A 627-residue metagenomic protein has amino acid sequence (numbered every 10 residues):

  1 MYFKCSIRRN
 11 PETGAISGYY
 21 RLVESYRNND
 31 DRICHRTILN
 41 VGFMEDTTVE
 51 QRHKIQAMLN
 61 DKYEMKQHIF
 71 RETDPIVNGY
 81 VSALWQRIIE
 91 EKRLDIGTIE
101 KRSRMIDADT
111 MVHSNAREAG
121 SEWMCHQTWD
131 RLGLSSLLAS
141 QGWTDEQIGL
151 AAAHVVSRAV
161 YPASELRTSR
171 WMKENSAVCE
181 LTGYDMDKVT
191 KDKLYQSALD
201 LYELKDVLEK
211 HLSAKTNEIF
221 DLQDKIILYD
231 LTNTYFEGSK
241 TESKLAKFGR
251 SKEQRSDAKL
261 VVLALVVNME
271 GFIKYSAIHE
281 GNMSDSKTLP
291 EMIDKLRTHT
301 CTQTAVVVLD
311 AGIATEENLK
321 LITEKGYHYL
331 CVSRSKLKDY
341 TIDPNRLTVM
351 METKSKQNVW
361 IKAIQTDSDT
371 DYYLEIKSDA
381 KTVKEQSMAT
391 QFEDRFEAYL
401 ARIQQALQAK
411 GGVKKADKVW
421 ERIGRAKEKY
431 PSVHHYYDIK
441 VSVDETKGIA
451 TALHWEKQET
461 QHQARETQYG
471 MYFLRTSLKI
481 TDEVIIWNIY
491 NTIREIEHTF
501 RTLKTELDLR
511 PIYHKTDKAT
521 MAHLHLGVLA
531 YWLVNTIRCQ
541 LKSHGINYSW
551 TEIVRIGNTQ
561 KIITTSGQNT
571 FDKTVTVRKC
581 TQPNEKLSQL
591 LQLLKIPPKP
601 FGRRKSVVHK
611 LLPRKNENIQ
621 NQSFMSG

Functional and structural regions predicted by a protein language model:
M1-I148: Conserved glycine(s) in the ABC-transporter nucleotide-binding domain "signature"
Y2-K4, E12, G18-Y19, E24 (+4 more regions): Anion-binding and metal-coordination hotspots
